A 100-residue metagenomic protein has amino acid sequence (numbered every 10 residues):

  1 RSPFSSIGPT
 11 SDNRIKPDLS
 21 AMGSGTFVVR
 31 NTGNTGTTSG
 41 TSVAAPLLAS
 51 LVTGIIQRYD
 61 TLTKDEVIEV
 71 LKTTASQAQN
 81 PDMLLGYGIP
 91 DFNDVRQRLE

Functional and structural regions predicted by a protein language model:
R1-Q57, T61, D94-R96: Extracellular S/T/G-rich loop segment that most often corresponds to the catalytic His/Ser-adjacent loop
Q57-E100: C-terminal subdomain of the subtilisin-like protease fold in secreted/lumenal serine endopeptidases
